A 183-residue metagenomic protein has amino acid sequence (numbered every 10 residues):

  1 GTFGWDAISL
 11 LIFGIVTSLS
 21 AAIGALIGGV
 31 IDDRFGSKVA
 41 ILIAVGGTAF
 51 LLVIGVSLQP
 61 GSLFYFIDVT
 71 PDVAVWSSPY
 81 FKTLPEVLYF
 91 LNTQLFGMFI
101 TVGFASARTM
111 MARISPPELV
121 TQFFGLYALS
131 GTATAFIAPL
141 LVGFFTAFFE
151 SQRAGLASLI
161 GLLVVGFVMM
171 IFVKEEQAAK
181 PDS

Functional and structural regions predicted by a protein language model:
T2-L19, V87-L91, A154: Loop-to-transmembrane helix entry
A7-I8, P117-Y127: Loop-to-transmembrane helix entry/capping segments in MFS-fold secondary transporters and related SLC/MFSD carriers
I23-S37, L58, L63, T146: Helix-to-loop junctions at the C-terminal end of transmembrane segments in multipass secondary transporters
D33-G47: Cytoplasmic membrane-interface "Motif A"-like loop-to-helix N-cap segments of 12-TM Major Facilitator Superfamily
G46-K82: C-terminal ends and interior cores of transmembrane alpha-helices in multi-pass membrane transporters/permeases
L58-Q59, L156-S183: Multi-pass alpha-helical transporter architecture, strongest for 12-TM Major Facilitator/SLC carriers used
V75-L84, F144-L163: A membrane-interface helix-boundary motif in multi-pass transporters
V102-P116: Intracellular juxtamembrane helix-capping segments at the cytosolic ends of symmetry-related transmembrane helices
